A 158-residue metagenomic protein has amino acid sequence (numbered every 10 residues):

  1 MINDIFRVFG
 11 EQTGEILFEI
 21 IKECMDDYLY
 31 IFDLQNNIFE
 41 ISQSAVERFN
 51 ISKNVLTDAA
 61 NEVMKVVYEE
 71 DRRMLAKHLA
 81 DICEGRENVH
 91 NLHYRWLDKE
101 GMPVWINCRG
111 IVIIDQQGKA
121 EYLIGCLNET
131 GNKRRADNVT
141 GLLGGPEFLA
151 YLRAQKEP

Functional and structural regions predicted by a protein language model:
M1-E15, N128-A136: PAS-associated C-terminal cap
V8-M64: PAS-family sensory domain signal
D26, C126-E147: Amphipathic HAMP/coiled-coil signal-transducing linker helices that couple sensory inputs to cytosolic output domains
I51-V55, V63-M74, D81-N88: PAS/GAF/H-NOX family sensory domains and closely associated sensor/linker modules
N91-R95, E100-R109, I124: PAS/PAC sensory module
C108-I124, N132: Short loop/turn elements at sensory-signaling interfaces that couple input to output
L143-P158: Short regulatory alpha-helical coupling segments that immediately precede and/or link into cyclic nucleotide signaling
